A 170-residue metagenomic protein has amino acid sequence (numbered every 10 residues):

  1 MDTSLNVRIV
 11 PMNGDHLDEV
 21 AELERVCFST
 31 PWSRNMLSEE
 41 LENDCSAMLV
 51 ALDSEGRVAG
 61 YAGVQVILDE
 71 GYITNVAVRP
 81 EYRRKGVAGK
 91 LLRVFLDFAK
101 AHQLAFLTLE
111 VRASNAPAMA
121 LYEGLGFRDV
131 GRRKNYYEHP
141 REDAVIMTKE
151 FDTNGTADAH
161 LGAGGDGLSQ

Functional and structural regions predicted by a protein language model:
D2-T3, P11-E81, L92-F98, H102 (+2 more regions): Acetyl-CoA-dependent GNAT
R34, S38, A113, Y136-Y137: Conserved beta-strand edge residues that scaffold enzyme active sites
C45, D69, N115, Y137-D143: Short acidic/glycine-enriched loop/turn segments that link adjacent beta-strands
R57, N75, R79-R93, K100-H102 (+4 more regions): Conserved glycine-rich acetyl-CoA-binding loop
K85, K134, E150-D152: Acyl-donor (CoA/ACP) binding surface of acyl/acetyltransferases
G89, R141-F151: Accessory recognition modules or surfaces
T108-E110, E123, R128-V145, L168: Conserved catalytic-core motifs of GNAT/GCN5-like acyltransferases
